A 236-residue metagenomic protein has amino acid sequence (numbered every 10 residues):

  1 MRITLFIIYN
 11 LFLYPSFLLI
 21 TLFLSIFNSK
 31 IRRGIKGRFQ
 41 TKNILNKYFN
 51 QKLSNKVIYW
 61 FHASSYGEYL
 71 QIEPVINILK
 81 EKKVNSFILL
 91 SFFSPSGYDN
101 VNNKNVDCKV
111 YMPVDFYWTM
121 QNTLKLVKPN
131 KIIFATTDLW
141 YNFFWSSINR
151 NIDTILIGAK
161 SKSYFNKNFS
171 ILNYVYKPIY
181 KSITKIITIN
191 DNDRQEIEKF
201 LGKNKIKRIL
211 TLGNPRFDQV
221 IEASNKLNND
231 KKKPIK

Functional and structural regions predicted by a protein language model:
T4, I8-I26: A hydrophobic membrane-anchoring feature enriched in long, contiguous, low-charge segments that mark signal-anchor
T21, S25-I26, K30-S224: Active-site and donor-binding regions of nucleotide-sugar-utilizing enzymes
N228-K236: Short, intrinsically disordered, charge-balanced linker/junction segments flanking boundaries in proteins
